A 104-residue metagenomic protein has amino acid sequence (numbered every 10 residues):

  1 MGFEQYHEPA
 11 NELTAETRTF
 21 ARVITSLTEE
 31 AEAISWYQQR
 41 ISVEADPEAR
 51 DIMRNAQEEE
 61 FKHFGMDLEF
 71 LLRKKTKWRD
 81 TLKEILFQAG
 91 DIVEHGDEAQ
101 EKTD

Functional and structural regions predicted by a protein language model:
M1-D104: Iron-associated oxidoreductase/ferritin-like identity signal
